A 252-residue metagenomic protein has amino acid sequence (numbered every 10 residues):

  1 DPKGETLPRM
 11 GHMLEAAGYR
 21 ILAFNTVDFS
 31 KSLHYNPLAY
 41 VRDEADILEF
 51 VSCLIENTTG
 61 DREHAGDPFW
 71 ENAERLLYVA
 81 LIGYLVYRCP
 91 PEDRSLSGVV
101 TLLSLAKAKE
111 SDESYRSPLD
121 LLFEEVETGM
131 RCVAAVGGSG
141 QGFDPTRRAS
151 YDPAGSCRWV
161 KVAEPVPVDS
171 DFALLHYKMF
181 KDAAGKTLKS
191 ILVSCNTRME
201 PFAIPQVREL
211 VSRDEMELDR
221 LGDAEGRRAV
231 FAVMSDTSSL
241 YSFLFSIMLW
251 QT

Functional and structural regions predicted by a protein language model:
P2-T252: P-loop NTPase motor domains
